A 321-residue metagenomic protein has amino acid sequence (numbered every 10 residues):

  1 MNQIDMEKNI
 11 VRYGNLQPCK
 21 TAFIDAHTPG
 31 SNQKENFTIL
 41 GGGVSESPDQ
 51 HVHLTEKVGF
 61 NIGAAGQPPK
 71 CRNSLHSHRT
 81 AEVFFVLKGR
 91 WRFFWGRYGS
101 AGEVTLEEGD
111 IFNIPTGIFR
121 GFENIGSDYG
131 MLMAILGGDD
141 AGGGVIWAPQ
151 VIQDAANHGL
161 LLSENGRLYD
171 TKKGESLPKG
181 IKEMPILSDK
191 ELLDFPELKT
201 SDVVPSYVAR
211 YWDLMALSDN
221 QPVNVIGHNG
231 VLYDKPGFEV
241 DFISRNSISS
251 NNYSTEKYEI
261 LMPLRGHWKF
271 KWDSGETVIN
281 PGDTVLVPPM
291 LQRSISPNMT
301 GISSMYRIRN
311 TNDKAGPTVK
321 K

Functional and structural regions predicted by a protein language model:
M1-V58, S163-N251: A short, N-terminal "cap"/entry segment at the start of jelly-roll beta-barrel domains of the cupin/DSBH fold
Q3-K8, F119-E197, S294, N298-K321: Double-stranded beta-helix
Q50-T55, R72-H78, W95, E103-V104 (+5 more regions): Short histidine-centered beta-strand/loop micro-motifs that create catalytic or ligand/metal-coordination sites
G59, A64-P68, S77-R97, G137 (+1 more regions): Short, conserved beta-strand element in jelly-roll/cupin
C71, R79-T80, I118-F119, D128 (+3 more regions): A generic "binding-loop/recognition-motif" signal
L87, D110-G117, A134: Long, hydrophobic, well-ordered secondary-structure blocks that form the structural core and pocket-lining surfaces
R97-P115, D273-M290: Short acidic-glycine-tyrosine-enriched beta hairpin
P236-S254, E259-S274, T284-L286, M290-S294: C-terminal non-catalytic accessory extensions
